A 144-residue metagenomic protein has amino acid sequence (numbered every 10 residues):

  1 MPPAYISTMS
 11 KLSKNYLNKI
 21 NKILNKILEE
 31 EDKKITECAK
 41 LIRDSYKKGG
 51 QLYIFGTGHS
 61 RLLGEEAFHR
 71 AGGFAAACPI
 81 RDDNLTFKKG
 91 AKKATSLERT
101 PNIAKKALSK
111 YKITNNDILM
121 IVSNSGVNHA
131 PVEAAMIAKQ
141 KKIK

Functional and structural regions predicted by a protein language model:
M1-T8: N-terminal amphipathic/basic-hydrophobic helices that include classical n-h-c signal peptides and signal-anchor
T8-E30: Generic N-terminal amphipathic, Lys/Arg-enriched alpha-helix
L12, I27-E30, K34, H59 (+2 more regions): Catalytic cores of large soluble enzymes that bind and process phosphate-bearing ligands
N21, N25-L28, R43, K47 (+2 more regions): Short amphipathic alpha-helical segments enriched in leucine
L24-K34, L119-N128: Short, glycine-rich nucleotide/cofactor-binding loops
E30-K47, A107: A short, well-structured juxtamembrane/interface segment
K47-K144: Glycine-rich phosphate-binding loops that contact phosphosugars or nucleotide phosphates
